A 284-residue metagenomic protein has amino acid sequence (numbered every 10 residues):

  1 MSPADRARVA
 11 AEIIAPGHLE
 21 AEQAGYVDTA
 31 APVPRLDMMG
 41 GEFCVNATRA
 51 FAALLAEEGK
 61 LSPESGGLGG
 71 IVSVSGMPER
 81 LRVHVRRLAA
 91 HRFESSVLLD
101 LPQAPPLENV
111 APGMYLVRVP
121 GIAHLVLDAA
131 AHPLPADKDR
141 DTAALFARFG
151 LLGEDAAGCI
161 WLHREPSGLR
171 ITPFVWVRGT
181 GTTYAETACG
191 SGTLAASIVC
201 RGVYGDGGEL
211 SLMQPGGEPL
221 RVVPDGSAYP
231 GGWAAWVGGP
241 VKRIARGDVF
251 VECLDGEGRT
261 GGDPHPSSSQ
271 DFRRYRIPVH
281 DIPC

Functional and structural regions predicted by a protein language model:
M1-F93, A123-G258, Y275-P278, C284: A glycine-rich beta-to-alpha transition motif near the start of alpha/beta enzyme domains, typified by
V97-K138: Surface-exposed beta-loop interaction hotspot
D255-S267: Short amphipathic alpha-helical motifs in flexible or low-confidence regions
D263-H265, D271, Y275, D281: Intrinsic-disorder-associated, low-complexity terminal segments enriched in Asp/Asn/His/Tyr and depleted of Lys/Arg
